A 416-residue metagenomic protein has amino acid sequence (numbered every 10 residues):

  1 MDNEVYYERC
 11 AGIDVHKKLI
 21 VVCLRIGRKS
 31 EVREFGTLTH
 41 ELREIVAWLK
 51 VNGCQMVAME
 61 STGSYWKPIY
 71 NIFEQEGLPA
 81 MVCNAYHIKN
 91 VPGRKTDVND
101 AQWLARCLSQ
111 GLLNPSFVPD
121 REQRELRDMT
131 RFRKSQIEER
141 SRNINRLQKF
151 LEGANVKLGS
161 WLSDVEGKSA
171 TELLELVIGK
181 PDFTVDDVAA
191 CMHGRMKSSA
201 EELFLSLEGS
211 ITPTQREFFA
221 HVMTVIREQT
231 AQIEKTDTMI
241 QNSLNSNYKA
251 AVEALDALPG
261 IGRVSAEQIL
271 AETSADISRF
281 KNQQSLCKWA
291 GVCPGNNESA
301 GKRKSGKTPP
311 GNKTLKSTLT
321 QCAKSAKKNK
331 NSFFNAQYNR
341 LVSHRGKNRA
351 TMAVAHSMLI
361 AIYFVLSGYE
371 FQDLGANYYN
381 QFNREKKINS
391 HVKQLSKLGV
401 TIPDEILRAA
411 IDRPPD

Functional and structural regions predicted by a protein language model:
M1-D416: A detector of single, family-specific signature residues that are central to catalytic or substrate-handling motifs
